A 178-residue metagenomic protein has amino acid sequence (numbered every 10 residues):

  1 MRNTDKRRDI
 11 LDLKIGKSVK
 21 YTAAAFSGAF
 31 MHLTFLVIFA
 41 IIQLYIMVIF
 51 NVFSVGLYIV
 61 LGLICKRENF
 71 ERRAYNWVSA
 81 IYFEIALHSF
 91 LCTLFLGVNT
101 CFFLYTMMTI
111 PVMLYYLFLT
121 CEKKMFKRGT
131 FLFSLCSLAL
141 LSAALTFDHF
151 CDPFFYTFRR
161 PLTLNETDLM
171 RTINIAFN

Functional and structural regions predicted by a protein language model:
M1-I15: Short, Lys/Arg-rich, polar N-terminal cytosolic tail immediately upstream of the first transmembrane signal-anchor
L11-I15, L63-W77, F118-T130: Membrane-interface helix-boundary motifs at transmembrane edges
D12-A24: Juxtamembrane helix-loop boundaries in multi-pass membrane proteins
A23-M113, S137: Hydrophobic transmembrane alpha-helices and their membrane-interface boundaries in multi-pass, membrane-anchored
L33-F53, E71, L96, L119-N178: Alpha-helical transmembrane segments and their interfaces in multipass membrane proteins
